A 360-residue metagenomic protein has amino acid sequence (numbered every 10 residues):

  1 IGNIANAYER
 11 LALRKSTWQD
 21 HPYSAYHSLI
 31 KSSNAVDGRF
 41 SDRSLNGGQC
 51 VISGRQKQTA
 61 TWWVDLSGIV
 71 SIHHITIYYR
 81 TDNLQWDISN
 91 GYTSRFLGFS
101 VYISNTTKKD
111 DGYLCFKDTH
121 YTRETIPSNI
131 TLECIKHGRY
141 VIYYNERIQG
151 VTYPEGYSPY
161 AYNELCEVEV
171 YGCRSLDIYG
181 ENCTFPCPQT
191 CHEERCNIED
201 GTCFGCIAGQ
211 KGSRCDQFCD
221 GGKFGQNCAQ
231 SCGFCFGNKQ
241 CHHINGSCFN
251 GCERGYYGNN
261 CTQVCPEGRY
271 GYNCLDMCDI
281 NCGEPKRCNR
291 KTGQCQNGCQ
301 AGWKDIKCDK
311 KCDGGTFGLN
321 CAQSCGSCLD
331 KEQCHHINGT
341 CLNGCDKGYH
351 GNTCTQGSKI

Functional and structural regions predicted by a protein language model:
I1-K15, Y23-Y26, R39-D111, N129-T190 (+4 more regions): Aromatic, loop-rich ligand-recognition surfaces of beta-strand-rich domains
S28-D37: Extracellular glycan-recognition surfaces and repeat-rich motifs
R55-K57, D65-S67, R123-T125, K136 (+3 more regions): Surface-exposed coil/turn segments at beta-strand junctions on protein surfaces, enriched
T106-K108, G172-I178, G221-G225, E267-G271 (+2 more regions): Flexible inter-domain hinge/linker segments at boundaries of tandem extracellular adhesion modules
Y113-R123: Solvent-exposed serine/threonine-rich low-complexity stretches and specific carbohydrate-binding patches
T184-T190, E194-A208, S213-D220, A229-K239 (+9 more regions): Extracellular cysteine-rich, disulfide-stabilized repeat modules
